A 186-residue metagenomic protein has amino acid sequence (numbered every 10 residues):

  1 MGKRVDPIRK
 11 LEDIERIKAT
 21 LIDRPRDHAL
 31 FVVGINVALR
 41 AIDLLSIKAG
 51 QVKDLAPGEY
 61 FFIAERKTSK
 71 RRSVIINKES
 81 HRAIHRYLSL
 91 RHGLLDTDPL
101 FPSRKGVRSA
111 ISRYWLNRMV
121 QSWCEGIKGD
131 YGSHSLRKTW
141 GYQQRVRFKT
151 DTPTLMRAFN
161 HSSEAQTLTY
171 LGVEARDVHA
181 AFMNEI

Functional and structural regions predicted by a protein language model:
M1-I186: Conserved catalytic core of the tyrosine transesterase superfamily
